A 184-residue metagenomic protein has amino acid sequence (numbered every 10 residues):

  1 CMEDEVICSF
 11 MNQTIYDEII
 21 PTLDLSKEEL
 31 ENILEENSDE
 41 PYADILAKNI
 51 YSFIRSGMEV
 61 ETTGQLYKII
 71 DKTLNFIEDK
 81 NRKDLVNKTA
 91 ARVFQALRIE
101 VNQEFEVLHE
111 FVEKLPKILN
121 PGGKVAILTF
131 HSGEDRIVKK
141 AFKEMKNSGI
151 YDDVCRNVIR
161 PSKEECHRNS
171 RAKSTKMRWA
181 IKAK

Functional and structural regions predicted by a protein language model:
C1-K184: S-adenosyl-L-methionine-dependent methyltransferase catalytic core, i.e., the SAM/SAH-binding region
